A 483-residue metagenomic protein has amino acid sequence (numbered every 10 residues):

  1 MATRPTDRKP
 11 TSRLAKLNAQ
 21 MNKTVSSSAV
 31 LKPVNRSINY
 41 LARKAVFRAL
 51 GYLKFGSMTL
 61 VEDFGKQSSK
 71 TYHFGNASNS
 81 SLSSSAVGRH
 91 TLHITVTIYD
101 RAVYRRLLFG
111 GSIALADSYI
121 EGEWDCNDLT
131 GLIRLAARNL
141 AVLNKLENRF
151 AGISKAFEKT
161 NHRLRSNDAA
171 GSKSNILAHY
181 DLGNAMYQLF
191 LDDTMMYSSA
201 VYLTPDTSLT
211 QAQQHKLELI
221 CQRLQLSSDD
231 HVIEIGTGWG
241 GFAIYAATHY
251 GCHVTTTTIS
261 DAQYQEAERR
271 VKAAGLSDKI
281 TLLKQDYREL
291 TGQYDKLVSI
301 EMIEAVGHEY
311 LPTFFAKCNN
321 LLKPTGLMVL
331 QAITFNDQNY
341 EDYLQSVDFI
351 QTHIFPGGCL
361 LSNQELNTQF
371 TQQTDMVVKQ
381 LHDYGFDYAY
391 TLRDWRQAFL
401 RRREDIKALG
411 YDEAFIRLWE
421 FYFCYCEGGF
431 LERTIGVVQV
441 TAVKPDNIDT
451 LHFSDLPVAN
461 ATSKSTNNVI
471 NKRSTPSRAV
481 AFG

Functional and structural regions predicted by a protein language model:
A2-Q213, L219: Feature captures hydrophobic
S228-G238: Conserved class I S-adenosyl-L-methionine
W239-G251: Conserved SAM-binding loop of SAM-dependent methyltransferases across substrates and taxa, primarily the Class I
T248-R288: Class I SAM-dependent methyltransferase SAM/SAH-binding core
R288-L297: A short acidic, Gly/Pro-enriched loop at the edge of an enzyme's catalytic core that lines a small-molecule cofactor
P312-P324: A short glycine-rich, Lys/Arg-flanked "PGG" loop and its adjoining helix->strand segment in the class I
T325-I333: Conserved beta-strand signature within the Rossmann-like core of class I S-adenosyl-L-methionine
T334-D449: Substrate-binding/catalytic lobe of Class I Rossmann-like enzymes that use SAM or dcSAM, i.e., the mid-to-C-terminal
